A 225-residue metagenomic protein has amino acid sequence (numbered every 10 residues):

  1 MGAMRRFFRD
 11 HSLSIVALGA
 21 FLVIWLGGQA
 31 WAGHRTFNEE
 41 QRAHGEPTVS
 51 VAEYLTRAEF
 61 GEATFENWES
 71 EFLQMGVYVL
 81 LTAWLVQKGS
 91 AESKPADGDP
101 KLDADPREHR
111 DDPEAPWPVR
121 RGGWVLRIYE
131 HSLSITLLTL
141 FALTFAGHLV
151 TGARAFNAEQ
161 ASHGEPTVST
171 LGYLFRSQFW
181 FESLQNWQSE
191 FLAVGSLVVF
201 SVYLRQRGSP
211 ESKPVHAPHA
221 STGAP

Functional and structural regions predicted by a protein language model:
M1-R5, E46-V49, S90-W124, G208-P225: Extramembrane terminal tails and long inter-domain/linker segments of multi-pass membrane proteins
A3-L22, G123-F141: Alpha-helical transmembrane segments and their helix-start/interface "positive-inside/aromatic belt" motifs in integral
R9-L13, Q41, F65-E69: N-terminal first transmembrane alpha-helix
F21-T36, F145-L149: Alpha-helical transmembrane segments of multi-pass membrane proteins
W31-P47, G152-E165: Interfacial/capping segments of alpha-helical transmembrane domains
A43-T56, P100-K101, H163-R176, A217-A220 (+1 more regions): Short, motif-level signal for alpha-helix interfacial/capping segments enriched in acidic residues and aromatics/proline
E53-V86, A91, L138-H148, G152-N157 (+2 more regions): A structural feature that tracks compact, well-ordered secondary-structure segments with a strong bias toward
D105-F156: Domain-level detector of nuclease and nuclease-like folds in predominantly extracellular/periplasmic contexts
